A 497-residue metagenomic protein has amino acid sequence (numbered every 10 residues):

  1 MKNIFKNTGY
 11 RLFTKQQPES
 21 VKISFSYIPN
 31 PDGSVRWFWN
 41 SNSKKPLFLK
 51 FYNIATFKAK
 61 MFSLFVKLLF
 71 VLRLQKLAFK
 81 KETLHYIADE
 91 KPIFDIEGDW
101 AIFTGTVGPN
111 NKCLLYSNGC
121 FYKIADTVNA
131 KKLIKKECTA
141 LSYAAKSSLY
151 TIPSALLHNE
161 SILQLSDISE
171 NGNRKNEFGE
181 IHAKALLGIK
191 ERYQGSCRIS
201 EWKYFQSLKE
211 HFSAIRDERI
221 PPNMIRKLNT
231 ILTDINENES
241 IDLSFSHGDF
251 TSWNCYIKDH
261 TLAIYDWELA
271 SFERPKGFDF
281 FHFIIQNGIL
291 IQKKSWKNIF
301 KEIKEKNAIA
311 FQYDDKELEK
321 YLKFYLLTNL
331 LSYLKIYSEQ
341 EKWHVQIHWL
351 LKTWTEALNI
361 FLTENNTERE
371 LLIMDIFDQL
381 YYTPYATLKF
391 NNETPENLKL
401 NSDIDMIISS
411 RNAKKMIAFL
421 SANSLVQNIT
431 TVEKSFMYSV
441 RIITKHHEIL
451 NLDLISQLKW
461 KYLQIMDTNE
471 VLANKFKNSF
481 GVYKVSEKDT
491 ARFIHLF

Functional and structural regions predicted by a protein language model:
K2-I102: Juxta-kinase regulatory segment immediately upstream of eukaryotic protein kinase catalytic domains
N110-K135: ATP-binding glycine-rich loop module of kinase domains
K112-S117, D234-F278: Active-site acidic catalytic loop and adjacent metal/ATP-binding pocket of ATP-dependent phosphoryl transfer enzymes
T127, E160-G179, E191-G195, E210-D217 (+1 more regions): A glycine-centered beta->alpha junction motif in the catalytic cores of kinase/phosphotransferase enzymes
K135-I152, I168-H211, E218, P222-E239 (+1 more regions): Conserved kinase catalytic-core helix
F278-Y313, L326-E341: Active-site activation/catalytic loop segments of kinase-like enzymes and analogous catalytic loops in related
S332-E368: ATP/Mg2+ or Mg2+-diphosphate-binding catalytic cores that bind nucleotide phosphates or diphosphates via glycine-rich
F361-S402, I408-F497: Conserved NTP-donor binding/palm subdomain of two-metal-ion nucleotidyltransferases/polymerases, i.e., the charged
